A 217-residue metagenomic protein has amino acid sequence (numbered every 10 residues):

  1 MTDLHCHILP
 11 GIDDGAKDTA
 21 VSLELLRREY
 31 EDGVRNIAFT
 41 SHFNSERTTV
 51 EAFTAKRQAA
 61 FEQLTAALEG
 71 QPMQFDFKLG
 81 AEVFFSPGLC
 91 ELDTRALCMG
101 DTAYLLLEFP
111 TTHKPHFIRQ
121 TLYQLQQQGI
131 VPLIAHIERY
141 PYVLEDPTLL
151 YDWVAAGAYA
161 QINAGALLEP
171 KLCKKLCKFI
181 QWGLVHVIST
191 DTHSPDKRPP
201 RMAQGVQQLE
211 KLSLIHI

Functional and structural regions predicted by a protein language model:
M1-Q74: An N-terminally biased module of ancient metal coordination in phosphate/nucleic-acid-related enzymes
T2-L4, A38-T40, K78-A81, L133-A135 (+2 more regions): Active-site neighborhood of phospho(di)ester-bond hydrolases with catalytic His/Asp-centered motifs
D18-V21, T54-Q58, R119-Q120, E145-Y151 (+2 more regions): Charged helix-capping and loop-helix junction motifs
Y30, Q126, I180-Q181: Non-catalytic positions within long, well-ordered alpha-helices that form the structural scaffold/packing of enzyme
N44-R47, F84-S86, R139-L144, L167-K171 (+1 more regions): Active-site environment of divalent metal-dependent phosphoester hydrolases
T48-Q161: Extended substrate/RNA-proximal surfaces in nucleic-acid metabolism proteins
L184-P200: Short acidic/histidine-rich active-site segments
I215-I217: Conserved small/polar residues in nucleotide/adenosyl-binding loops
